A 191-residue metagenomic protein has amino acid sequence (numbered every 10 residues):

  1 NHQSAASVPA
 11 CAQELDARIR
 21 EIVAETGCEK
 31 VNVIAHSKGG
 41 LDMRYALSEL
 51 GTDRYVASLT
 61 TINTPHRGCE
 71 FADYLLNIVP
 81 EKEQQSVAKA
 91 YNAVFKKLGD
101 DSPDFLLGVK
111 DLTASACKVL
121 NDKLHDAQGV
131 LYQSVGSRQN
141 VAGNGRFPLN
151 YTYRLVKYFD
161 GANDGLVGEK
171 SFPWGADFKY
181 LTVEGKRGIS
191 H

Functional and structural regions predicted by a protein language model:
N1-Q3, T64, S137: Active-site loop/turn elements of alpha/beta-hydrolase fold enzymes, especially the short glycine-/histidine-rich
H2-E14: Catalytic nucleophile-loop/oxyanion-hole region of alpha/beta-hydrolase and closely related hydrolase-like folds
S4, H66, V167: Short, glycine/acidic-enriched loop or turn micro-motifs at the edges of active sites
A6, G68, V141: Flexible, glycine-rich phosphate/dinucleotide-binding loops and adjacent beta-alpha linkers at cofactor/substrate
A12-C117: Serine-dependent carboxylesterase/thioesterase catalytic core of lipase-like alpha/beta-hydrolase/SGNH enzymes
S48-L50, L120-H125, V156: Short, flexible, glycine/charge-rich loop motifs used to bind or transfer phosphoryl groups or to couple energy/partner
H125-H191: C-terminal catalytic-base region of ester-bond hydrolases, centering on the histidine of the charge-relay
